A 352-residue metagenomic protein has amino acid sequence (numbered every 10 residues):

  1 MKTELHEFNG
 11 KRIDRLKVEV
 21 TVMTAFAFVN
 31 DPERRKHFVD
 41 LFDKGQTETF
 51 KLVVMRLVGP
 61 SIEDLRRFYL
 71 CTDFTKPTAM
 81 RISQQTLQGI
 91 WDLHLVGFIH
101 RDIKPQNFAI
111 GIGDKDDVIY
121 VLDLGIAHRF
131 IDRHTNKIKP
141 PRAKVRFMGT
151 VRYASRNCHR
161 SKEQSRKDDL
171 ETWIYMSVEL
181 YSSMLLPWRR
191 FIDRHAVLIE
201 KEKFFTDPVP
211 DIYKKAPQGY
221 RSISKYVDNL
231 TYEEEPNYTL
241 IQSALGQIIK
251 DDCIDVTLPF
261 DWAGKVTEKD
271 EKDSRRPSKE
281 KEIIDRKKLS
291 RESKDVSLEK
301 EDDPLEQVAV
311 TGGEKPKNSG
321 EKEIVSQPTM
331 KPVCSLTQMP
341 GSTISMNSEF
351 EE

Functional and structural regions predicted by a protein language model:
M1-V18: ATP-binding glycine-rich loop module of kinase domains
T21-K36: Structural motif at the C-terminus of the N-lobe alphaC helix and the adjacent alphaC-beta4 loop of the Hanks-type
D40-K51: Short beta-strand micro-motifs within the conserved protein kinase catalytic domain, predominantly in the N-lobe
V58-F68: Structural motif in protein kinase domains
I82-S83: Activation segment signature within eukaryotic-like protein kinase domains
H94-I112: Catalytic-loop of the protein kinase fold
G111-M148: Activation segment/activation loop of eukaryotic-type protein kinase catalytic domains
R156-A216: Conserved C-lobe activation region of Hanks-type protein kinase-like domains
